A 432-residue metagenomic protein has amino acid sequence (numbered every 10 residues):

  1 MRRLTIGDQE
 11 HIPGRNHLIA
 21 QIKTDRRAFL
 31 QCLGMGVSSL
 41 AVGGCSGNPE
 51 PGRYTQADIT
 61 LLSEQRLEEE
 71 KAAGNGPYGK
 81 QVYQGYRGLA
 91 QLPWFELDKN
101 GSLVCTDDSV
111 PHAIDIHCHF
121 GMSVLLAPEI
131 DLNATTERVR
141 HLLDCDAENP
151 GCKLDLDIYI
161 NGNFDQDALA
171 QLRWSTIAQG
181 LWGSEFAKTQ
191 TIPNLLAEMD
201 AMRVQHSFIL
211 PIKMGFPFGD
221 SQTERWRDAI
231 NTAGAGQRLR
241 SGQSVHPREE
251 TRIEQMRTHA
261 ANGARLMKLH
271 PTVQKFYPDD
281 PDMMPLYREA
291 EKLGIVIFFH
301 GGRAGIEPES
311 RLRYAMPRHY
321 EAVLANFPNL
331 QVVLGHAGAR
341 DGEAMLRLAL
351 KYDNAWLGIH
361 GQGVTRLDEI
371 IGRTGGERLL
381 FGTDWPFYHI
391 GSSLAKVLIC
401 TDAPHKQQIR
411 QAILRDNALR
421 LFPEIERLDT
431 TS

Functional and structural regions predicted by a protein language model:
M1-D25: N-terminal secretory signal peptides
N16-I19, K23-Q31, S39-E68: N-terminal twin-arginine translocation
G88-A90, Q205-F299, R303: Active-site gating/metal-coordination segments in enzymes
A90-P93, Q331-V333, A337-S432: H/E-rich (His + Asp/Glu) clusters that bind or coordinate divalent metals
H117-S123, H300, H336: Histidine-centered divalent metal-coordination motifs
M122-E185: Active-site gating loops and adjacent loop-to-helix segments of metal-dependent hydrolytic enzymes
S184-T189, K213-S221, V245-I253, Q274-P281 (+4 more regions): Acidic-and-aromatic substrate-binding clefts and catalytic sites of carbohydrate-active enzymes
A264-P271, K275-L380: Catalytic pocket-lining loop regions of alpha/beta-barrel enzymes, especially the amidohydrolase/enolase/GH5 lineages
